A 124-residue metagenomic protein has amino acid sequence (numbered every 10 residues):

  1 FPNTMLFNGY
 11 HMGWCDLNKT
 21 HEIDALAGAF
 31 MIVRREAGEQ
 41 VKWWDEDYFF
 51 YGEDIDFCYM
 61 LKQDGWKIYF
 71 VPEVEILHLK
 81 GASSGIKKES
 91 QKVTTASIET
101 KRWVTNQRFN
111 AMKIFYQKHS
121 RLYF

Functional and structural regions predicted by a protein language model:
F1-D24: Short, flexible, basic/aromatic active-site loop/helix in glycosyltransferases
F7, D45-Y48, M112-K113: Generic intrinsically disordered, low-complexity segments enriched for polar/acidic and small residues
Y10-C15, M31-R35, A82-K92: Short amphipathic alpha-helical segments, especially helix-boundary/capping motifs
W14-N18, Q40, V93-S97: Short amphipathic alpha-helical segments at helix-loop
N18, D24-L77, A82: A short, conserved alpha-helix in the catalytic core of glycosyltransferases
Y59-F124: Active-site-adjacent helix/loop segment of glycosyltransferases that harbors family-specific signature motifs
